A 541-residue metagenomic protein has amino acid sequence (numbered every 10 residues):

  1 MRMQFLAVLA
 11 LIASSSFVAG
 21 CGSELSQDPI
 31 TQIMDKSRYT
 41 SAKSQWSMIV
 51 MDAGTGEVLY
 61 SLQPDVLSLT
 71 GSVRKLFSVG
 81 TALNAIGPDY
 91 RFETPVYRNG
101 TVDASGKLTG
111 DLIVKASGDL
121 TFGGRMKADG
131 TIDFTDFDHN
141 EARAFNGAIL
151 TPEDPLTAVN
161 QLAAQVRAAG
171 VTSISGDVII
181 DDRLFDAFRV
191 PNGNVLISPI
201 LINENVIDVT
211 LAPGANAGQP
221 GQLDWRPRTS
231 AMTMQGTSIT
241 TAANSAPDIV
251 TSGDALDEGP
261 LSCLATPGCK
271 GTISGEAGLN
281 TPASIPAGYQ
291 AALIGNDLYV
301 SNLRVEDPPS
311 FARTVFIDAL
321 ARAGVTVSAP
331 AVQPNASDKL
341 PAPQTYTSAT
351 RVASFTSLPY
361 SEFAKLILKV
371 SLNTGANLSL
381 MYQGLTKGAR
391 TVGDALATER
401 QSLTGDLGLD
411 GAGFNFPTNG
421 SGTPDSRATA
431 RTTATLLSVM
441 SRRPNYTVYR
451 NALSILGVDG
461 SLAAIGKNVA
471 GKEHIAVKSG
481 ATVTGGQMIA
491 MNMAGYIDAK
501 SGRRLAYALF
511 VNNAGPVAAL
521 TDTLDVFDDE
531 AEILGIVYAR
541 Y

Functional and structural regions predicted by a protein language model:
M1-A7: Bacterial N-terminal signal peptides that target proteins for export
A7-S16: Bacterial N-terminal signal peptides
V18-G20: C-terminal motif of bacterial Sec signal peptides marking the signal peptidase cleavage site
G22-S37, N84-D410, S501, E532 (+1 more regions): Conserved serine DD-peptidase/penicillin-binding transpeptidase domain and beta-lactam-recognizing active-site
E24-L67, V73, D89, Q165-A168: Beta-lactamase-like hydrolase cores
L59-S61, P155-T157, V370, N377-Y541: Small-residue-rich helix-loop
Q63-S68, N302, G420-T423: A short glycine/serine-rich beta->alpha loop
L69-A82: Active/ligand-binding-proximal structured segments within catalytic/core domains that scaffold catalytic residues
